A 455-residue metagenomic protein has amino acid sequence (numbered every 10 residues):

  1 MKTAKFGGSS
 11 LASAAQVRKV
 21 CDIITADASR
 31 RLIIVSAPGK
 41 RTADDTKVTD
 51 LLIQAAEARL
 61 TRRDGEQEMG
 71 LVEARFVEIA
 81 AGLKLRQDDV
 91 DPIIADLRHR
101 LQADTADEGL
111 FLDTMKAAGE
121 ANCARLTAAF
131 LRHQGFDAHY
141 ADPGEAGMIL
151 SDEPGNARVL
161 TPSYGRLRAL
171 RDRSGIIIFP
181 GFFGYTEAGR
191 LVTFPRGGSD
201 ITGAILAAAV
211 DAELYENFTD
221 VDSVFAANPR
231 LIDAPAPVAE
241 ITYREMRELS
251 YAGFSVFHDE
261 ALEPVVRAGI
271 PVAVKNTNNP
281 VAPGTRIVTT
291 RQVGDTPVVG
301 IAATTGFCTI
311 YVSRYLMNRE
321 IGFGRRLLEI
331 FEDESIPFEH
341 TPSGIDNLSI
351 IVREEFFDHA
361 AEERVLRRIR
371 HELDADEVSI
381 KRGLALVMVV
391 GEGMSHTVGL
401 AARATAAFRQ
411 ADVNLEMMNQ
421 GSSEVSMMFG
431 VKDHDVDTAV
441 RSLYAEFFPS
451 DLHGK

Functional and structural regions predicted by a protein language model:
M1-H258, L262, G430-K432, F447 (+1 more regions): Nucleotide/pyrophosphate-binding catalytic subdomain
S29, F136, I270, I336 (+1 more regions): Short phosphate-binding/catalytic loops that engage adenosine nucleotides
G135-Y140, E216, A273-V274, A282 (+1 more regions): Proline-centered turn/helix-capping motifs that create local helix->coil transitions or kinks
A141-P143, K275-T277, T341: Conserved beta-strand termini and adjacent loop/short-helix elements that scaffold enzyme active sites in alpha/beta
A146-G147, D222-S223, P280, D346 (+1 more regions): Positions that flank functional sites
A268-P283, T305: Active-site C-terminal subdomain of aminotransferase-like
P283-K455: A conserved regulatory-domain signal marking ACT and ACT-like small-molecule sensing domains and adjacent regulatory
